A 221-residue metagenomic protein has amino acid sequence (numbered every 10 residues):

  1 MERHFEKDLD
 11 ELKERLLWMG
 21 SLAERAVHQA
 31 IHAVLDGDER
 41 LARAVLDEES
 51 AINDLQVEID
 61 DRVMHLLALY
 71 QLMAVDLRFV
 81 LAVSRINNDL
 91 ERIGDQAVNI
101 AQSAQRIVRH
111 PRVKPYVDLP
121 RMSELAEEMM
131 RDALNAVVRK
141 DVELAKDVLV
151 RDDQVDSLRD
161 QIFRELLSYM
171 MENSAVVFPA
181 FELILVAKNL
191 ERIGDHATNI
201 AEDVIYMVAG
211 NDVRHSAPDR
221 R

Functional and structural regions predicted by a protein language model:
M1-R221: Cytosolic, long alpha-helical scaffolding segments
